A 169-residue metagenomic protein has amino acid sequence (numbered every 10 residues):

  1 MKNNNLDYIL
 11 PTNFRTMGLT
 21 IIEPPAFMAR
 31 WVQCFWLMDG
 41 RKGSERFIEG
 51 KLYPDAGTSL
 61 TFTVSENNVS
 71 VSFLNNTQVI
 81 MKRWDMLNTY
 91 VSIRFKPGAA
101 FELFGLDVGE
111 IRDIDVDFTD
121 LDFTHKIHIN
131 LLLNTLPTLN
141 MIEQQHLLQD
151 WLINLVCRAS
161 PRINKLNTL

Functional and structural regions predicted by a protein language model:
M1-N167: Alpha-helical bundle regulatory/interaction domains
